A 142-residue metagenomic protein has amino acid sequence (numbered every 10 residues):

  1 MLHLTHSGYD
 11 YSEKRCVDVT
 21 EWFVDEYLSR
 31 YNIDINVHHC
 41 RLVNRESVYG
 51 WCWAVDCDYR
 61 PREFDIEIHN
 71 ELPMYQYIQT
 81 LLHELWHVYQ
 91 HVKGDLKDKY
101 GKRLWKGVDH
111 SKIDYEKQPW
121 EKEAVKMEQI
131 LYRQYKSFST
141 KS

Functional and structural regions predicted by a protein language model:
M1-Y11, N36-R45: Hydrophobic or amphipathic, alpha-helical segments that drive membrane association/targeting
G8-C16, D65-E67, E71, Y115: Zinc-dependent metalloendopeptidases
S12, C16, T20, I78 (+2 more regions): Hydrophobic (often cysteine-bearing) scaffold residues that line and stabilize catalytic clefts of nucleotide/cofactor
S12-D34: Zn2+-dependent metallopeptidase catalytic core
L42-Y75, V92: Active-site scaffold of zinc-dependent metalloenzymes
Y75, H91-K122: Post-HEXXH active-site segment of zinc metalloproteases
Q79-V92, A124: Active-site recognition of the HExxH zinc-binding catalytic motif
E128-S142: Long, well-structured alpha-helical subdomains associated with metal-dependent extracellular/ecto-lumenal hydrolases
